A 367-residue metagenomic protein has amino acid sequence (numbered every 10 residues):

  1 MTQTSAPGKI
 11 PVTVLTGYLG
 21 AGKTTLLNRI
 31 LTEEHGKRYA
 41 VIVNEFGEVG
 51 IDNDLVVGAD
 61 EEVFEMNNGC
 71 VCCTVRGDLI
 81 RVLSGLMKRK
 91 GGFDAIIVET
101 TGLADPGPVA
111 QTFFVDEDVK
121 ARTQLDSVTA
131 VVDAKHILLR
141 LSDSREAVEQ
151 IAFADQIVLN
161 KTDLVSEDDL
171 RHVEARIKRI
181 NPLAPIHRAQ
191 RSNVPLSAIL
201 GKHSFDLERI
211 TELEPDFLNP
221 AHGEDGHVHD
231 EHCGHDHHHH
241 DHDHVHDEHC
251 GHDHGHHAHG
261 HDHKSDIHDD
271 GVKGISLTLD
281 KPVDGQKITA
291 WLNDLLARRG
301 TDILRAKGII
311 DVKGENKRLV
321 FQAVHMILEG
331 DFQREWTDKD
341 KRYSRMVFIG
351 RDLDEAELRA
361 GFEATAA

Functional and structural regions predicted by a protein language model:
T2-R145: Nucleotide-state-sensitive switch-loop elements of NTP-binding domains
T2-T4, E149, V165-T337, K341 (+1 more regions): C-terminal accessory "lid"/substrate-recognition subdomains
L15, I42, D133, N160-K161 (+2 more regions): A secondary-structure boundary/capping signal
R89-A198, L207, E212-E214: Phosphate/Mg2+-binding loops and adjacent switch elements in nucleotide/diphosphate-handling enzyme cores
F348: Flexible loop/N-cap segments at domain edges
